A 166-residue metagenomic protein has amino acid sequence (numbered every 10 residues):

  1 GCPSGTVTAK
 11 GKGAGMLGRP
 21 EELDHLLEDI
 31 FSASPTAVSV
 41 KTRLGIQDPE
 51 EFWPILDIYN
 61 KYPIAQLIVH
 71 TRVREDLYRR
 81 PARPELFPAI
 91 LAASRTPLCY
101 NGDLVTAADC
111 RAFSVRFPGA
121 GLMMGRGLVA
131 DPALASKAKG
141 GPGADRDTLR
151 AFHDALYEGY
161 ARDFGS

Functional and structural regions predicted by a protein language model:
G1, K10-G11, R72, D76 (+2 more regions): A generic, residue-level signal for flexible/boundary positions that often mark functional hotspots
G1-P3, K41-Q47, R72-R74, N101-V105 (+1 more regions): Active-site beta-loop-alpha junctions enriched in small/polar residues
G1-W53, D57: Active-site entrance/lid segments in N-terminal catalytic domains of soluble metabolic enzymes
G5-L23, R74-P84, G140-A144: Glycine-rich tight-turn/loop motif centered on a GG-T
H25-E28, A33-A37, P49-Q66, E85 (+2 more regions): Alpha/beta catalytic cores of nucleotide-metabolism and tRNA/nucleoside-modifying enzymes
V69: The conserved SAM/SAH-binding core of class I Rossmann-like methyltransferase domains, concentrating on the hydrophobic
